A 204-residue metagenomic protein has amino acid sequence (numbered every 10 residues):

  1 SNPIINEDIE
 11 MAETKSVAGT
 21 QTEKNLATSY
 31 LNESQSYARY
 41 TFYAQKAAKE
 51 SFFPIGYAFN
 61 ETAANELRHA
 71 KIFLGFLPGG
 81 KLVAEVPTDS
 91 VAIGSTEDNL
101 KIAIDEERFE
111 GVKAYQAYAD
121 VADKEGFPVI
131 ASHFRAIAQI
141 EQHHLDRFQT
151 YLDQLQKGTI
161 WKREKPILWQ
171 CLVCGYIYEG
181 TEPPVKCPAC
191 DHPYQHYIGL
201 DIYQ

Functional and structural regions predicted by a protein language model:
I4-Q204: Non-heme di-metal
